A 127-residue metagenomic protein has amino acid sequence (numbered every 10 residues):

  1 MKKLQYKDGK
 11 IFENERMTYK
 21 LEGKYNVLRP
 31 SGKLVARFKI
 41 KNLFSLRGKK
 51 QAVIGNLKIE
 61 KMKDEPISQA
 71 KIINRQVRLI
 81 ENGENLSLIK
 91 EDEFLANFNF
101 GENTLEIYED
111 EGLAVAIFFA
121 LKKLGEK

Functional and structural regions predicted by a protein language model:
M1-K127: Intrinsically disordered, low-complexity proline/glycine-rich segments
